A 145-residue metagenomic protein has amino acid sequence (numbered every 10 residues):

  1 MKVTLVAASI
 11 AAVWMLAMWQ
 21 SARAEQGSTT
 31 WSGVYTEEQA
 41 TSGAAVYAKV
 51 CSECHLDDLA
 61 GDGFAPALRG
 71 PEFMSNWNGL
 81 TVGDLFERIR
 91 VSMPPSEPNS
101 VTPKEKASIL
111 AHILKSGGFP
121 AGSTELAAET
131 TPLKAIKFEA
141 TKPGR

Functional and structural regions predicted by a protein language model:
M1-L5: Positively charged n-region of N-terminal signal peptides that target proteins for export
A7-M18: Bacterial N-terminal signal peptides
A22-V46: Electrostatic cytochrome c docking/interface patches
G27, P98-R145: Flexible coil segments in periplasmic/lumen-exposed cytochrome c-class electron-transfer proteins
S28-T29, F64-F73, A127-T131: Short linear capping/connector segments at secondary-structure termini
V34-S42, A60-P94: Gly/Gly-Pro-rich "capping" loops immediately C-terminal to redox-active cysteine motifs in periplasmic/lumenal
G43, Y47-D58, I109, I113: The canonical Cys-X-X-Cys-His
